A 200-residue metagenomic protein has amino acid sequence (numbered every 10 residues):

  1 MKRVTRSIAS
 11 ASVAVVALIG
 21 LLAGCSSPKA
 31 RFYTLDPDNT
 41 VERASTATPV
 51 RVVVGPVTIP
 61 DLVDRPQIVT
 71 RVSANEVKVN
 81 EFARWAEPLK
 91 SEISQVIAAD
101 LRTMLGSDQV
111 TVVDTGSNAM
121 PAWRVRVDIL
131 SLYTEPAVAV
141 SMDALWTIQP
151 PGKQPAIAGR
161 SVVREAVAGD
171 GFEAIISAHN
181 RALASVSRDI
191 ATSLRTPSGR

Functional and structural regions predicted by a protein language model:
K2-V13: Bacterial N-terminal signal peptides that target proteins for export
L21-G24: C-terminal motif of bacterial Sec signal peptides marking the signal peptidase cleavage site
S26-R43, A47-T48, M104-G152, V167: Surface-exposed short loop/turn segments
P49-A119: N-terminal segment of the mature soluble domain
G55-V57, I68-S73, L145-T147, P151 (+1 more regions): Generic beta-structure capping elements
V77-A86, G152-R188, T192, G199: Short secondary-structure boundary motifs at beta->alpha junctions and helix caps
